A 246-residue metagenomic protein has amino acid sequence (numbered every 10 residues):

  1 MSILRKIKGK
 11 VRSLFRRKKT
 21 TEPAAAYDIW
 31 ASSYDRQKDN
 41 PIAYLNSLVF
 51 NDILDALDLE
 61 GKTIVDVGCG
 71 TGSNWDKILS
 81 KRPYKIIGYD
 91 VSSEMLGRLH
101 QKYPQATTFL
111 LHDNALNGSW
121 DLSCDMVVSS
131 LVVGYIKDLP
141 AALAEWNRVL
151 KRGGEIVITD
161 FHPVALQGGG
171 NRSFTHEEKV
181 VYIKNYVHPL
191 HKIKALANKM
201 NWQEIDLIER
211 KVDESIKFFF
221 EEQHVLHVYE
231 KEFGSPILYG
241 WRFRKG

Functional and structural regions predicted by a protein language model:
S2-D58, S73-K77, M95-R98, K211 (+2 more regions): Conserved class I S-adenosyl-L-methionine
V65-V67, T71-L116: Class I SAM-dependent methyltransferase SAM/SAH-binding core
G118-V127: A short acidic, Gly/Pro-enriched loop at the edge of an enzyme's catalytic core that lines a small-molecule cofactor
M126-L139: A short SAM/SAH-binding and catalytic strip from SAM-dependent methyltransferases
P140-R152: A short glycine-rich, Lys/Arg-flanked "PGG" loop and its adjoining helix->strand segment in the class I
V157-V180, K184: Conserved class I S-adenosyl-L-methionine
N185-L207: Short alpha-helix
I205-G246: Conserved Class I S-adenosyl-L-methionine
